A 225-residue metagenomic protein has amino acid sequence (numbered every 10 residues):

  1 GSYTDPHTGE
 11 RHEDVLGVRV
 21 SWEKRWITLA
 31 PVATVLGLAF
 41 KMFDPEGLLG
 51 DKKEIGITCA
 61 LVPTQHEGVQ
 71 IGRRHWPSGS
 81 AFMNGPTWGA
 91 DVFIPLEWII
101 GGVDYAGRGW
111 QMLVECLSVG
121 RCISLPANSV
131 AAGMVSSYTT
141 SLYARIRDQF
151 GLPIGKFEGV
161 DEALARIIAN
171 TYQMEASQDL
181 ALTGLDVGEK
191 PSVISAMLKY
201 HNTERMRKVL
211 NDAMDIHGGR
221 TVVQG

Functional and structural regions predicted by a protein language model:
G1-S21, V222-G225: Cytochrome P450 C-terminal beta-domain/meander region
H12-Q70: A short core secondary-structure module
V20-W22, A60, G89, G133 (+4 more regions): Buried hydrophobic positions in well-ordered alpha/beta secondary-structure cores of metabolic enzymes
I27-A30, E46-G50, V69-G72, L96-G102 (+3 more regions): Short helix/loop capping segments that flank catalytic or ligand/cofactor-binding pockets
R74-T171: Glycine-rich beta->alpha junctions and the first turn(s) of the following alpha-helix
S136-T140, N170-L180, R205, V209: Amphipathic, well-ordered alpha-helical segments in soluble domains
Y143-G151, Q178-G188, I216: Secondary-structure edge/capping motif, primarily at the C-terminal ends of alpha-helices and the immediately following
K190-G225: Alpha-helix capping/hinge segments and adjacent helical runs
